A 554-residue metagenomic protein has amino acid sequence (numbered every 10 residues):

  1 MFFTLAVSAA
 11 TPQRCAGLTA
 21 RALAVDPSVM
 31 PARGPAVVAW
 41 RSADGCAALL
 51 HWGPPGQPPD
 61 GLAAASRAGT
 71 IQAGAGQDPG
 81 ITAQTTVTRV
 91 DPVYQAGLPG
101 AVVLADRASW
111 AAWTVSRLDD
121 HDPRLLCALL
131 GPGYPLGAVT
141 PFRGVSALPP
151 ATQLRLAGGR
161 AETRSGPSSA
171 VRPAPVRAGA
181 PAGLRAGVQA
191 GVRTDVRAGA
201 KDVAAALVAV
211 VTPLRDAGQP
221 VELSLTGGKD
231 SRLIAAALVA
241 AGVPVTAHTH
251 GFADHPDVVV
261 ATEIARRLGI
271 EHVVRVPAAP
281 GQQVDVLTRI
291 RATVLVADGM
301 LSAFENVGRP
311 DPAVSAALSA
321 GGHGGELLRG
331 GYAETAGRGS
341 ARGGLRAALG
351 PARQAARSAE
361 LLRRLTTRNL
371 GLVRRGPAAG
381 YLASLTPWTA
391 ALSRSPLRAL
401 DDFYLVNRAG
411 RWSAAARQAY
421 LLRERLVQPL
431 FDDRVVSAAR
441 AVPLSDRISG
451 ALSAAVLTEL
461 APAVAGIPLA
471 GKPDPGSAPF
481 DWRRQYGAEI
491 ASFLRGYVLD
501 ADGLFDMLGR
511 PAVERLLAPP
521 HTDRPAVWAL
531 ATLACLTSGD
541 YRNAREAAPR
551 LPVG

Functional and structural regions predicted by a protein language model:
M1, R41-G45, D122, A390-N407 (+1 more regions): Short, surface-exposed loop and linker segments with low hydrophobicity and enrichment for Pro/Ser/Thr
M1-G17, R357-T366, A531, L536: Generic N-terminal low-complexity/basic-hydrophobic segments
M1-K229, L233-P280: Cysteine-centered catalytic environments shared across enzyme families
T11-A16, R107-A108, D122-R124, S231 (+10 more regions): Alpha-helix initiation and N-capping motif
Q77, G158, V171-R394, W412 (+2 more regions): ATP-dependent adenylate-handling active sites, centered on carboxylate activation for C-N bond formation
I81, P92, L328, R398 (+2 more regions): Mid-to-C-terminal catalytic subdomains of enzymes that bind/position adenosyl phosphate moieties or nucleic-acid
L125-P135, R398-Q418, A455, E459 (+1 more regions): Short, hydrophobic/amphipathic alpha-helical patches that form generic packing surfaces within helical domains
G337, G344-A352, L361, F493-L551: Long, low-complexity C-terminal extensions of enzymes
